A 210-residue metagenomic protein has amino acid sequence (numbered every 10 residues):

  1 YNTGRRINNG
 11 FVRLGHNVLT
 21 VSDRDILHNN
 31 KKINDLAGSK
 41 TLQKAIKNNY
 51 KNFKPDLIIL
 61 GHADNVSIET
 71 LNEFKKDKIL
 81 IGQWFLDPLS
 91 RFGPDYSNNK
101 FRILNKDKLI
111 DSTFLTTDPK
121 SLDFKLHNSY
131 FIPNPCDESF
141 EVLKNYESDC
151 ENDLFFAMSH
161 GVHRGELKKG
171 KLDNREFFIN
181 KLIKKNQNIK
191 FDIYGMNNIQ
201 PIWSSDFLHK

Functional and structural regions predicted by a protein language model:
Y1-I33, T41-A45, F53, H62-N65 (+1 more regions): Nucleotide-sugar donor-binding catalytic core of glycosyltransferases
D35-L36, I59: The substrate-binding groove and active-site-proximal loops of carbohydrate-active enzymes, especially glycoside
Y50-I58: Proline-aspartate-enriched helix->loop->beta-strand connector
D56-L57, L80, S112: Short, Asp-centered acidic motifs that coordinate Mg2+ and/or phosphate in catalytic or ligand-binding sites
G61-F74: An aromatic- and histidine-rich active-site surface loop
F74-S90: Active-site proximal beta-strand in glycosyltransferases
